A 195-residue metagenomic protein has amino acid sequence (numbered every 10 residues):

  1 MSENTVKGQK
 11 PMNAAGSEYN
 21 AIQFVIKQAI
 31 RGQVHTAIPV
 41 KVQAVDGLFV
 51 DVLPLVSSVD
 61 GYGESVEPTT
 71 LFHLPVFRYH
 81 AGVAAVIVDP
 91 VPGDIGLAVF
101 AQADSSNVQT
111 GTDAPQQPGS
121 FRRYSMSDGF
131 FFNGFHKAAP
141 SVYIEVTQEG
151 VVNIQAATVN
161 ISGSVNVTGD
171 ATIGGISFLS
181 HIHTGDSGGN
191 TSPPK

Functional and structural regions predicted by a protein language model:
M1-V6, M12, G174-K195: Viral virion structural and adsorption modules
S2-A157: Hydrophobic packing positions characteristic of elongated beta-solenoid/beta-helix-type spike/fiber shafts
I144-S177, H181-H183, S187: Low-complexity, small-hydrophobic/phenylalanine-enriched stretches that adopt extended beta/coil conformations used
